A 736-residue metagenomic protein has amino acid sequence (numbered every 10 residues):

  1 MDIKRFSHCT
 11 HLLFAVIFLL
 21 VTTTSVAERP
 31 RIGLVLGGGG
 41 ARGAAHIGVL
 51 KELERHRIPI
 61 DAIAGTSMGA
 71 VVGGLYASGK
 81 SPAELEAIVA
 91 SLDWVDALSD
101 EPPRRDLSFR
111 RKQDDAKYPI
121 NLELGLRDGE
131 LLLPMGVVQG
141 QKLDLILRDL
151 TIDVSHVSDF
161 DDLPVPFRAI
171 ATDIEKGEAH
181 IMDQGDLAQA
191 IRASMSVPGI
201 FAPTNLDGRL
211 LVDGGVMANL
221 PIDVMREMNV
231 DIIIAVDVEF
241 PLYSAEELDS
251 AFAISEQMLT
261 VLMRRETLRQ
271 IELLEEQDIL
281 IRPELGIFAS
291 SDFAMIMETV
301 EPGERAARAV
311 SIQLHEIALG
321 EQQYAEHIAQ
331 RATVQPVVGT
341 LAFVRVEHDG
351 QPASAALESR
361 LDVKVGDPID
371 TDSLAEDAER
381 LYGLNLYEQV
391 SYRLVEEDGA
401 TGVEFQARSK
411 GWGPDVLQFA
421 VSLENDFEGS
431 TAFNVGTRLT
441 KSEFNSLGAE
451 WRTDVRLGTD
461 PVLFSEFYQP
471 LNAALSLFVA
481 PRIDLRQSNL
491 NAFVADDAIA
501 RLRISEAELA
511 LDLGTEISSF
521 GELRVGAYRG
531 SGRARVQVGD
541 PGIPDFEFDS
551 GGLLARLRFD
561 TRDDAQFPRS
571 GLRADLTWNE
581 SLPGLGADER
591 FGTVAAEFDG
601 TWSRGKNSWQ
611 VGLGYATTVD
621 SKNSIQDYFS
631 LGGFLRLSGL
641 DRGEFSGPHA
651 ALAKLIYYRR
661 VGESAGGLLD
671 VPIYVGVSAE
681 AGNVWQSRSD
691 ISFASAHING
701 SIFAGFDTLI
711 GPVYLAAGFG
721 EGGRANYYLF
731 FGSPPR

Functional and structural regions predicted by a protein language model:
D2, V26-T66, G74-E379, G383-V390 (+2 more regions): Patatin-like phospholipase
D2-L13: Bacterial N-terminal signal peptides that target proteins for export
V21-T23: N-terminal signal peptide c-region/cleavage motif recognized by signal peptidases
A171-I174, D183, P283, V346-G350 (+10 more regions): Flexible glycine-/small-residue-rich
Y243-A245, S250, H315-A332, G530 (+3 more regions): Acidic/histidine-enriched alpha-helical segments
D372, Q389-R556, R562, F629-L635 (+2 more regions): Gram-negative/organellar outer-membrane beta-barrel architecture
G402-E404, P414-D426, T453, D540-I543 (+5 more regions): C-terminal outer-membrane beta-barrel translocator/porin domains of Gram-negative envelope proteins and their
